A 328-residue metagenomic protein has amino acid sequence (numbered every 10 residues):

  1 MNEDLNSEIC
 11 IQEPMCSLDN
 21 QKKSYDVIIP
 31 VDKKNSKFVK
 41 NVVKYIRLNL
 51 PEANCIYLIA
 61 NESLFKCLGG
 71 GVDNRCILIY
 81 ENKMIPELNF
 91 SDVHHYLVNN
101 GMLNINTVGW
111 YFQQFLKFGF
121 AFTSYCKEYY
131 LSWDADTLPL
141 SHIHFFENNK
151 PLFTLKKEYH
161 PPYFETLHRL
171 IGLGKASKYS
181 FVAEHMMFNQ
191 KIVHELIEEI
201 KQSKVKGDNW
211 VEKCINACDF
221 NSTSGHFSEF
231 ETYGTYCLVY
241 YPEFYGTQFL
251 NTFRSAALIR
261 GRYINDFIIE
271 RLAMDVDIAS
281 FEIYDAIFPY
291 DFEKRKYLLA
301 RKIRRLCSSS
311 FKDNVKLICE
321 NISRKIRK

Functional and structural regions predicted by a protein language model:
M1-K44: N-proximal low-complexity "stem/linker" segments adjacent to membrane-targeting elements
K44-A53: Short, acidic, metal-binding catalytic loop of nucleotide-sugar glycosyltransferases
A53-L64, I79-K83: Short beta-strand/loop segment that forms part of the nucleotide-sugar
G71-F122: Active-site-proximal specificity loops/subdomain of glycosyltransferases
Y130: Short aromatic/hydrophobic "clamp" motif used to bind/position activated sugar donors
L138-I171: Conserved donor-nucleotide/metal-binding helix-loop-beta segment in metal-dependent transferases, i.e., the alpha-helix
V182-E270: Catalytic core and acceptor-binding pocket of nucleotide-sugar-dependent glycosyltransferases
F253-K328: Long, low-complexity C-terminal extensions of enzymes
